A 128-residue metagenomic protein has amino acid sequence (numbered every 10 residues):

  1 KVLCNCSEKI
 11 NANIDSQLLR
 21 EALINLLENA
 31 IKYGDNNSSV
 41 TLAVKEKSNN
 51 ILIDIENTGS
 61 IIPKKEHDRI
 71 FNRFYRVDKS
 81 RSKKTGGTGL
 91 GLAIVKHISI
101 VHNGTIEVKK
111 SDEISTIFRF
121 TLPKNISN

Functional and structural regions predicted by a protein language model:
K1-N11, E113: Conserved catalytic submotifs in the C-terminal HATPase_c
L19-R20: A residue-level detector for a conserved hydrophobic packing site within the catalytic ATP-binding domain
A30-I31: Short helix-loop "hinge" at the ATP-lid/N-box region of the Bergerat-fold HATPase_c
N37-N49: Short beta-strand/loop element within the Bergerat-fold HATPase_c
I62-R76: Short conserved segment of the HATPase_c
G91, V95: Short alpha-helical Gxxx[C/S/T] motif in the catalytic ATP-binding
N103-G104: Conserved glycine-rich
